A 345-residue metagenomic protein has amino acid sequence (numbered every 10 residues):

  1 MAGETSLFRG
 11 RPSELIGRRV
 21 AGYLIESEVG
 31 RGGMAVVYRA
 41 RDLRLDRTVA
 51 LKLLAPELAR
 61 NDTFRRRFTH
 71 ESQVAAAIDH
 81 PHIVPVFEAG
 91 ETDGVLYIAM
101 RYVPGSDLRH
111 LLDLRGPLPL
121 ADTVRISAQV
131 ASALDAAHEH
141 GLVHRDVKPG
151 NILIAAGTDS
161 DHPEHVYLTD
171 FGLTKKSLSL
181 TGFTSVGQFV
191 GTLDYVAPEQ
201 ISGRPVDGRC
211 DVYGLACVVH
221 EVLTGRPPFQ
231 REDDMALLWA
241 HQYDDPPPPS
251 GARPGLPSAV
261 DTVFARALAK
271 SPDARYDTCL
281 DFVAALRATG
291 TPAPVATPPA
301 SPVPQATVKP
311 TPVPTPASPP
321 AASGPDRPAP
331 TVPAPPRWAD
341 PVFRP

Functional and structural regions predicted by a protein language model:
I25-G32, V37: Protein kinase glycine-rich loop
R41, D194-P294: C-terminal lobe helix-coil module of Hanks-type protein kinase domains
A55-A77: AlphaC helix of the eukaryotic protein kinase fold
R60-T63, A155-P205, E232: Activation segment of protein kinases
A89: Activation-segment/catalytic-loop signature of the eukaryotic protein kinase fold
D93-D107, L111: Conserved short submotifs of the Hanks-type protein kinase catalytic core that shape the nucleotide-binding pocket
I126-S127: Activation segment signature within eukaryotic-like protein kinase domains
V130-L142: Protein kinase catalytic-loop region centered on the HRD/HxD motif
